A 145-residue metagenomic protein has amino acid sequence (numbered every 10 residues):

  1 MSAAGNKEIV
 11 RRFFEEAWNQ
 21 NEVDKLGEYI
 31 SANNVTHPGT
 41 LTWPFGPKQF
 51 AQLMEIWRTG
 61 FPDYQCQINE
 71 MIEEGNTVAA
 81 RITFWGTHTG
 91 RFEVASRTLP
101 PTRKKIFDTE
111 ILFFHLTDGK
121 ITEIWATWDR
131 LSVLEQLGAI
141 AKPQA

Functional and structural regions predicted by a protein language model:
M1-A145: C-terminal and inter-domain tail/linker signature
